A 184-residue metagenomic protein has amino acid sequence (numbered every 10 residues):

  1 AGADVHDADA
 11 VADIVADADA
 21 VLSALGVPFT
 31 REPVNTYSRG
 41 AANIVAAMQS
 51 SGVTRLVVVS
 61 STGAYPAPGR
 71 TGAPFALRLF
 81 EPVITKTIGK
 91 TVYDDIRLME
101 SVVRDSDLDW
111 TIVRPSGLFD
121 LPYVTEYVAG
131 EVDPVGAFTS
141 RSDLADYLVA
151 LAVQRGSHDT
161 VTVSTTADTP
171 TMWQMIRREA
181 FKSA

Functional and structural regions predicted by a protein language model:
A1-N43, A47-S50: NAD(P)H-binding glycine-rich loop region in Rossmannoid oxidoreductase-like domains and their noncatalytic homologs
D7-A8, R31-E32, Q49-R55, T62-A184: Oxidoreductase cofactor-interface core, primarily capturing Rossmann-like NAD(P)-dependent enzymes
A24, V59-S60: Alpha/beta-hydrolase-fold catalytic nucleophile elbow
